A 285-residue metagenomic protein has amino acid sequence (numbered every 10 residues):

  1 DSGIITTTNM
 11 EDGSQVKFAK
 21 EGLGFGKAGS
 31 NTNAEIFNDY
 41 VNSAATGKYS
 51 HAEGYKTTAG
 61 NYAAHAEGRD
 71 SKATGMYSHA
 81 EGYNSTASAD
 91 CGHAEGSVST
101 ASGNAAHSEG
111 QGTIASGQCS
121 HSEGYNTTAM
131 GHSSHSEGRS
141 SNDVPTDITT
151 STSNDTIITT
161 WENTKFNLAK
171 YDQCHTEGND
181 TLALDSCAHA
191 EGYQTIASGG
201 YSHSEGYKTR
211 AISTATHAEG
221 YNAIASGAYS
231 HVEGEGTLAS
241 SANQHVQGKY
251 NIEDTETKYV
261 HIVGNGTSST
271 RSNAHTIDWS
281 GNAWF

Functional and structural regions predicted by a protein language model:
D1-F285: Periodic small-residue-enriched repeat registers in elongated scaffold domains
